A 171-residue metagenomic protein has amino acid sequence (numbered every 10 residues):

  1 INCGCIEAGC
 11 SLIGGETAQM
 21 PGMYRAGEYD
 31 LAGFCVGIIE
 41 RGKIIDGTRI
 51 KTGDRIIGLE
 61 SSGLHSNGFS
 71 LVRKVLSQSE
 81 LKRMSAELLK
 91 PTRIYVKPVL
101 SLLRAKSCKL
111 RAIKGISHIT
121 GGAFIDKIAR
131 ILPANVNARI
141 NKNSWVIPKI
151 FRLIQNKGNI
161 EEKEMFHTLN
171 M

Functional and structural regions predicted by a protein language model:
I1-A8, Y24-Y29, E80-L89, R93-M171: Glycine-/charge-enriched secondary-structure boundary and capping motifs
I1-F69: Glycine-rich anion-binding loops of enzyme active sites
M20-P21, K43, K74, L110 (+1 more regions): Residues at secondary-structure transition points
G37-I39, D54-I56, E60-S66, L76 (+3 more regions): Glycine-rich beta-alpha junction loops
F69-S79: Short, compositionally biased
